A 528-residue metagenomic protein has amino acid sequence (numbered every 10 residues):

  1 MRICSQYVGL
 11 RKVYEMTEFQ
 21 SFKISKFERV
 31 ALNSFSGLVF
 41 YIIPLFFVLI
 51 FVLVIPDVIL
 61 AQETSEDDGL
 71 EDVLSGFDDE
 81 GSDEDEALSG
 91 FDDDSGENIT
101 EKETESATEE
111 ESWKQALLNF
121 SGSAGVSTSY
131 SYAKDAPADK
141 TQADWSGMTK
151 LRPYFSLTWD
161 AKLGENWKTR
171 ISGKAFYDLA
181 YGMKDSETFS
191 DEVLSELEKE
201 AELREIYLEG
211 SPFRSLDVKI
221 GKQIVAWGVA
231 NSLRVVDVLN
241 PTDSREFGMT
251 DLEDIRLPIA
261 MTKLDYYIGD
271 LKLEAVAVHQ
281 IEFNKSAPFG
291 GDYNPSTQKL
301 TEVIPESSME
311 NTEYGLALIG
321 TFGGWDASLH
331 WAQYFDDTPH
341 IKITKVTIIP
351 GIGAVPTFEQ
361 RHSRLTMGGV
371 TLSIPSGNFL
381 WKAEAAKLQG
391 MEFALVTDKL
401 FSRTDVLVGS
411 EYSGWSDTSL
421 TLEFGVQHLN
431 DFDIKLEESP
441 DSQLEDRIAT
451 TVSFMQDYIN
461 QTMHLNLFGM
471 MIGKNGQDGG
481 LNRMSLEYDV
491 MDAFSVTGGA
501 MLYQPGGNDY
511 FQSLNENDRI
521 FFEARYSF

Functional and structural regions predicted by a protein language model:
I59-K168, S172, A180-Y181, S195 (+2 more regions): N-terminal periplasmic/intermembrane-space "pro-region" immediately following the signal or transit peptide
V126, P153-A161, I171, E205-G210 (+10 more regions): Residues on the lipid-exposed face of transmembrane beta-strands in outer-membrane beta-barrel proteins
V126-Y132, A175-L179, I224-A226, I268-D270 (+10 more regions): Transmembrane beta-strands of outer-membrane beta-barrel pores
A143-L151, L194-E200, L252-D254, E306-E310 (+5 more regions): Replace "Gram-negative outer membrane beta-barrel proteins" with "bacterial and organellar outer membrane beta-barrel
D160, E165-N294, G323, Y503-P505: Outer membrane beta-barrel
K162, S373-F393, T397-M471: Detector for outer-membrane/organellar transmembrane beta-barrel domains, recognizing the amphipathic beta-strand
N166-T169, S215-V218, D270-L273, G324-A327 (+4 more regions): Repeated loop/turn-to-beta-strand initiation elements of outer-membrane beta-barrel proteins
S244, L502, E516-F528: Outer-membrane beta-barrel "beta-signal"
